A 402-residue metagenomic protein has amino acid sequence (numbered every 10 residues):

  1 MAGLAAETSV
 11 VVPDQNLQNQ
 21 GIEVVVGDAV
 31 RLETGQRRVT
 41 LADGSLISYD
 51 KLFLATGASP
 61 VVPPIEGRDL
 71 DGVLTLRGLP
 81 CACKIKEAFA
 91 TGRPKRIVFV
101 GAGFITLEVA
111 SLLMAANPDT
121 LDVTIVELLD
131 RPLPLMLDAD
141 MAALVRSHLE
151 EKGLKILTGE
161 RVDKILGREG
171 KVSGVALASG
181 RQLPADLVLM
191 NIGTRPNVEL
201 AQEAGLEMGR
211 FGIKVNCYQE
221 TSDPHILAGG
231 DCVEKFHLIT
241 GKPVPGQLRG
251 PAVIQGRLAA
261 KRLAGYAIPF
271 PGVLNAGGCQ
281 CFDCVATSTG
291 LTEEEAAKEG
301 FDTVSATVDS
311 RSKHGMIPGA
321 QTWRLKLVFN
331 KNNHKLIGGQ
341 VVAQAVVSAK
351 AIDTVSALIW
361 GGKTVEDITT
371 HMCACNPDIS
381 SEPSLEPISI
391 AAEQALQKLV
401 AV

Functional and structural regions predicted by a protein language model:
M1-I22, G35, C81, F236 (+1 more regions): Glycine-rich flavin
A2-A5, R96-V98, F104-L166, G246-P251 (+1 more regions): Rossmann-like dinucleotide-binding cores of NAD(P)H-dependent redox enzymes
V24-T40, I47, P118-V215: A Rossmann-like FAD-binding core segment of flavoenzymes
I47-A58, L183-G193, G256, H334: Short hydrophobic core segments
T56-D119, K155, R210, V215-C217: Glycine-rich dinucleotide-binding loop and its adjacent helix/turn
D69-R93, G167, K171, A176 (+3 more regions): FAD-site-proximal beta/loop scaffold in flavoenzymes
I192, C284-T289, E299-V402: Flexible, glycine-rich terminal cap/loop adjacent to redox cofactors in electron-transfer oxidoreductases
V215, G229-E293, I379-A401: A conserved FAD-binding loop/helix module that cradles the flavin
